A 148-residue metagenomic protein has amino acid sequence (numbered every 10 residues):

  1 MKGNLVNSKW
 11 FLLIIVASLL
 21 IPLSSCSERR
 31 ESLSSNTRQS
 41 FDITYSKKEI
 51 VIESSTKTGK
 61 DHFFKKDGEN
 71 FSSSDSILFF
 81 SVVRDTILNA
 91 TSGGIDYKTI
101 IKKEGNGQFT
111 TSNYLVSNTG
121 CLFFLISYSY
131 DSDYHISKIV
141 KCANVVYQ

Functional and structural regions predicted by a protein language model:
K2-L12: Bacterial N-terminal signal peptides that target proteins for export
L5, I15-A17, N89, C142: Residue-level detector of intrinsically disordered, flexible termini and proteolytic processing junctions
W10-L20: Sec-dependent N-terminal signal peptides
P22-S25: C-terminal motif of bacterial Sec signal peptides marking the signal peptidase cleavage site
S27-Q148: Conserved functional acidic sites
